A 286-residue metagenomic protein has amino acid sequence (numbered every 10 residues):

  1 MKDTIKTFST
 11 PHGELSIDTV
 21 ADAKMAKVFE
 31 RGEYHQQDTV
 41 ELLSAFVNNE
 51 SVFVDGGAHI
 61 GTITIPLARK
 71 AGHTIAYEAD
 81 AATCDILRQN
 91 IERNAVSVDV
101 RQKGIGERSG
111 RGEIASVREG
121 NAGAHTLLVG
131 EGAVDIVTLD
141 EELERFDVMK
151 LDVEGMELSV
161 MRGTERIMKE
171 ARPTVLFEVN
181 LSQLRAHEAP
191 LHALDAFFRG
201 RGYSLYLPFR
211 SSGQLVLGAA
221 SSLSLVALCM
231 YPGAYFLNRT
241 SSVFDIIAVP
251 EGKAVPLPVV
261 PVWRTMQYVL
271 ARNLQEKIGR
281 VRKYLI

Functional and structural regions predicted by a protein language model:
M1-N90, V96-D99, H125, V129 (+1 more regions): S-adenosyl-L-methionine
T4-I5, K70-A71, E141-V255: Conserved acidic-Pro-Pro-aromatic motif
T10-H12, E107, R118: A generic beta-sheet turn/junction motif
V28-V52, V100, S109-E113, G120-A171 (+1 more regions): Short internal loop-to-helix segment that lines adenine-nucleotide cofactor pockets
G57, G104, D152: The conserved acidic donor/metal-binding loop of glycosyltransferases
A82, G106, M156: Conserved Rossmann-like nucleotide-cofactor binding loop
V100-K103, F177: Short loop/edge segments at beta-strand edges and connector loops that shape dinucleotide/nucleotide cofactor-binding
I105, S109, V179: Short beta-strand-to-loop element that shapes/binds the nucleotide-sugar donor at the catalytic cleft/hinge
